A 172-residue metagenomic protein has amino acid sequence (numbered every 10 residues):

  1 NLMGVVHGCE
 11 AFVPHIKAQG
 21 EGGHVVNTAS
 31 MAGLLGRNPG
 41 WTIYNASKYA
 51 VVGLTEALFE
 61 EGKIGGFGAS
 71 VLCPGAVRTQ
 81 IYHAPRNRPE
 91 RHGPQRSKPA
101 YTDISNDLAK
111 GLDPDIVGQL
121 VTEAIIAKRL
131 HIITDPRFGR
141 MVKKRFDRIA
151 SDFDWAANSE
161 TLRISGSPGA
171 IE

Functional and structural regions predicted by a protein language model:
V6, Y44, V52: Catalytic tyrosine of NAD(P)H-dependent dehydrogenase/reductases that use a Tyr as the general acid/base
C9, S47: Active-site helix of classical SDR
H15, Q19, L35, A57-F67: Active-site-adjacent segment of SDR/Rossmann-fold oxidoreductases
Q19-G20, R37-P39, Y82-H83: Conserved catalytic-core motifs of eukaryotic protein kinase domains, centered on the activation segment
S30: Residue(s) in the substrate-gating loop at a strand-loop-helix junction that position the organic substrate next
G36-N45, A57: Active-site loop-to-helix junction immediately N-terminal to the catalytic Tyr of the SDR YXXXK motif in Rossmann-fold
I64-I132, P136: SDR active-site lid
